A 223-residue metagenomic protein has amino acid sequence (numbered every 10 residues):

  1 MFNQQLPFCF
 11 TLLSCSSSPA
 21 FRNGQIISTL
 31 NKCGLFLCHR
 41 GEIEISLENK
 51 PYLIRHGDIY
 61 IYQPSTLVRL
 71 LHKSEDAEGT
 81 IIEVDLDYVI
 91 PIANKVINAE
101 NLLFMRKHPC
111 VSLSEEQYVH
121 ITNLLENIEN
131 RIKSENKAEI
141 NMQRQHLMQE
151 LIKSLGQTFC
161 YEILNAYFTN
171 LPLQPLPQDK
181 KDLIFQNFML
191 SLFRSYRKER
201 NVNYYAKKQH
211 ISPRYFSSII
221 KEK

Functional and structural regions predicted by a protein language model:
M1-R55: Generic protein-terminus/edge-of-domain signal
N3-L6, K73-E139: A hydrophobic/aromatic-rich effector-binding and dimerization subdomain of bacterial HTH-type transcriptional regulators
E44-S46, V68-K73: Short beta-strand His + acidic residue motifs that chelate non-heme Fe in jelly-roll/DSBH and cupin folds
Y60, P64-L70, V89: Histidine-centered metal-chelating micro-motifs
I121, L125-I132, I152, G156-I163 (+1 more regions): Hydrophobic alpha-helical core bundles mediating ligand binding, dimerization, or RNAP-core interactions
I140-L151, Y161-L190, R194-Y204, K208-Q209 (+1 more regions): Short, Lys/Arg-enriched, Trp-marked, Pro/Gly-tolerant hinge/linker segments that flank
